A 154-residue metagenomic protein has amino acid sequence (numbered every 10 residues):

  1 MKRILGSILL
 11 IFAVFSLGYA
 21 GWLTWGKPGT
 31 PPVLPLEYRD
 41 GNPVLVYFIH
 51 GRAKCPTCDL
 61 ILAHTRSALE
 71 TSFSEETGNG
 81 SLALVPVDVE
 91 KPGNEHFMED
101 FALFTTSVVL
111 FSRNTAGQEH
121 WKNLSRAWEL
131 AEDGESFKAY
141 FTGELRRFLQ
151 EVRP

Functional and structural regions predicted by a protein language model:
R3-A20: Hydrophobic membrane-insertion alpha-helices, especially the h-region of bacterial N-terminal signal peptides
T24-D40: Ser/Thr/Pro/Gly-rich low-complexity linker/stalk segments immediately outside membranes or between
Y38-T71: Local sequence-structure signature of Cys/Sec-based thiol-disulfide redox active-site neighborhoods
G51-C58, L62, K91, L130-G134 (+1 more regions): Solvent-exposed, acidic/flexible segments
R66, E70-S74, R146-R153: Sec-exported extracytoplasmic/periplasmic mature domains
T77-G93: Thiol-based oxidoreductase modules, predominantly thioredoxin-like and allied folds used for disulfide exchange
E95-L103: Charged, often glycine-rich, active-site loop that binds/positions anionic groups
L110-R153: Non-catalytic, surface beta->alpha helical segment in thiol-disulfide oxidoreductase systems
